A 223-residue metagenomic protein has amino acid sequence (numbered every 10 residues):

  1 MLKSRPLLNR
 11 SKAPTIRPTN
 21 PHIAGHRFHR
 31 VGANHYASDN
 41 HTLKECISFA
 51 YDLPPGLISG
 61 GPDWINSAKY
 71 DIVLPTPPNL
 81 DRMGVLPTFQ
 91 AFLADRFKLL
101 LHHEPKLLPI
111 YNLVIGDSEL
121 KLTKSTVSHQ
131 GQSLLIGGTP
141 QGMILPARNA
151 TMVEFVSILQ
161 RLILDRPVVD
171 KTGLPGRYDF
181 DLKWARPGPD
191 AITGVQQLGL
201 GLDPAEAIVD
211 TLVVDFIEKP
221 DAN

Functional and structural regions predicted by a protein language model:
M1-N223: Beta-strand-rich assembly/attachment modules of structural machines
